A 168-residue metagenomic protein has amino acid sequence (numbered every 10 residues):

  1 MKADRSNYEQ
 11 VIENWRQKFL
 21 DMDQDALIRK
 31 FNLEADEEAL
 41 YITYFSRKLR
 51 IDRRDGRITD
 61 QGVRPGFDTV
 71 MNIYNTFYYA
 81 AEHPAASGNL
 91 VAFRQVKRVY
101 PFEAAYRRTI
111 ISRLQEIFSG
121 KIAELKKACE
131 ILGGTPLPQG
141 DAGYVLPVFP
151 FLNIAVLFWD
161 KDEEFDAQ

Functional and structural regions predicted by a protein language model:
M1-E38, T69, Y78-G133: Short Lys/Arg-enriched alpha/beta "domain-start" segment
Q24, N75-Y79, R107, P136-F149: Short charge-dense sequence patches
F31-E38, D52-D55, P136-G140: Short, ordered beta-strand-loop transition motifs
E37-K48: N-terminal accessory interaction module
R47-N72, W159-Q168: Intrinsically disordered, low-complexity regulatory segments enriched in Ser/Thr/Pro and charged residues
V63, S112-Q115, A142, L146: Short, charged/polar micro-motifs that form catalytic or ligand-binding hotspots
P65, P84, P101, P136-P138 (+1 more regions): Proline-rich intrinsically disordered, low-complexity coils
S119-Q168: Conserved binding-pocket/active-site segment within a compact domain
